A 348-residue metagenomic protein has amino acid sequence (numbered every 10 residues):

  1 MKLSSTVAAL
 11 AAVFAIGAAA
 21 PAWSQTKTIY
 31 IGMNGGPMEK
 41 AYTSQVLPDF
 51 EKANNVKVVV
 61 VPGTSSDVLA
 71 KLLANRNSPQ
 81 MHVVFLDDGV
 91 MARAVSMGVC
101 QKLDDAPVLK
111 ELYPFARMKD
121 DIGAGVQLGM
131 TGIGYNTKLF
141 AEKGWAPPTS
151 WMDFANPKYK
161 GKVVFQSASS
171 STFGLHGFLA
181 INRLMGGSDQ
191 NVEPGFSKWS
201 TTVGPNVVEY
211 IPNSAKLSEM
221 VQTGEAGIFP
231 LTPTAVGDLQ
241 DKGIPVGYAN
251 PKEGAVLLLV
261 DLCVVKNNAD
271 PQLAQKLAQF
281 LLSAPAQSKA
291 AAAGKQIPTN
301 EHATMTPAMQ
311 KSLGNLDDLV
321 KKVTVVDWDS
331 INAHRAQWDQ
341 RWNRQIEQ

Functional and structural regions predicted by a protein language model:
Q25-A92: Early extracytoplasmic/lumenal segment of secretory-pathway proteins
G36-T43, Q80-M81, F85-E219: Extracytoplasmic ligand-binding site segments that recognize negatively charged/polar headgroups
G89-R93, Q222, G227-P245: A ligand-binding cleft/hinge motif common to bilobed small-molecule-binding domains
Q101-K110, G123-A124, M152, I228 (+2 more regions): Short beta-strand->loop
G129, S197-V203, Y210-I211, K242-K266 (+1 more regions): Periplasmic-binding protein-like
G134-L139, N182-L184, L259-P271, K289-A290: A bilobed periplasmic-binding-protein/Venus flytrap-type ligand-binding module shared by bacterial periplasmic
V265-V323: Mature extracytoplasmic/periplasmic domains
P307-Q348: Extracellular/periplasmic bilobal clamshell ligand-binding domains
